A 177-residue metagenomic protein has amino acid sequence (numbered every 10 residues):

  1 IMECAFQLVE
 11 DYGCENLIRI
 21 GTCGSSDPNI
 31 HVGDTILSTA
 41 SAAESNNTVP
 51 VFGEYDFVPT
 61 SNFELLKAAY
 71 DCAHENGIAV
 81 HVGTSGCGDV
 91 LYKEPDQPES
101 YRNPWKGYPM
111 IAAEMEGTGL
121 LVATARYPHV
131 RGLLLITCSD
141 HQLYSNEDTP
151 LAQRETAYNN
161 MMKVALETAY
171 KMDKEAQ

Functional and structural regions predicted by a protein language model:
I1, V58, N62-L66, I78 (+4 more regions): Generic structural signal for well-ordered, non-membrane alpha-helical segments in soluble metabolic enzymes
I1-K67: Metabolite-binding pocket within alpha/beta catalytic cores that recognizes anionic/polar moieties
N16-I20, L37, V80-G86, I111-M115 (+1 more regions): General beta-strand structural signal in soluble alpha/beta enzymes
P28-V32, T48-V49, D96-Q97, A125 (+1 more regions): Short acidic, glycine/serine/threonine-rich loops at helix termini
D56-P109: Active-site rim beta-loop-alpha module in soluble metabolic enzymes
A68-N76, A123, V164-E175: Generic non-transmembrane alpha-helical segments
T118-Q153: Zn-dependent metallopeptidase/amidohydrolase metal-coordination segment
Q142-Q177: His/Asp/Glu-rich mid-to-C-terminal helical/loop segments that flank catalytic regions of hydrolases
